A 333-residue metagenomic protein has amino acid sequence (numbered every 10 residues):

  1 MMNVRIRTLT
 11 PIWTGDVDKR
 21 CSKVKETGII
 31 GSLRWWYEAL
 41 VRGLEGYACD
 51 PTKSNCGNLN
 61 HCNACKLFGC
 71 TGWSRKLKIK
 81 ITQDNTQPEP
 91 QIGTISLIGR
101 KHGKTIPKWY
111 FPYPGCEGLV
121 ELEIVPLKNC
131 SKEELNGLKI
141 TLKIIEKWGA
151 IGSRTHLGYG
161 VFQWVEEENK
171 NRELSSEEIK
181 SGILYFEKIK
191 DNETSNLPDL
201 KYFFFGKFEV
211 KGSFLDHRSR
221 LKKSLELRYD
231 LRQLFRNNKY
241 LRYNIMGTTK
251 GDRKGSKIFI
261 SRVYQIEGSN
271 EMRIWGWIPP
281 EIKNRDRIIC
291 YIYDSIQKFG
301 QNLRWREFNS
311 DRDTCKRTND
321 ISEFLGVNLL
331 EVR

Functional and structural regions predicted by a protein language model:
M1-R333: Basic, Gly/Ser/Thr-rich N-terminal segments that form RNA-phosphate-binding interfaces in CRISPR RAMP
